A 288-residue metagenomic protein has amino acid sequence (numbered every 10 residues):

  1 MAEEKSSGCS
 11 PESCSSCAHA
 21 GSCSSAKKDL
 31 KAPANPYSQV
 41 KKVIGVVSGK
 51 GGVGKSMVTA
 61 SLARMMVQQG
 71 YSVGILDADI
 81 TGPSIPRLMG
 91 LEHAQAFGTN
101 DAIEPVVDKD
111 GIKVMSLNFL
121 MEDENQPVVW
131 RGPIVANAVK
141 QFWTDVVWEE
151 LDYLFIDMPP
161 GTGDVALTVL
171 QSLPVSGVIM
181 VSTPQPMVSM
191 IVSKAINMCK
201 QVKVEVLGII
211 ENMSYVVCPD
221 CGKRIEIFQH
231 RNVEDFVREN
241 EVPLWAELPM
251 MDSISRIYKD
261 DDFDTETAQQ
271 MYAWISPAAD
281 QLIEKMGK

Functional and structural regions predicted by a protein language model:
A2-P33: Cysteine-cluster motifs in flexible loop/terminal segments that predominantly coordinate metals
Y37, K42-I80, I196: Walker A/P-loop phosphate-binding motif and the immediately C-terminal alpha-helix
V40, G51, D77, I85 (+7 more regions): Residue-level signature of catalytic and energy-coupling elements of molecular machines, predominantly ATP/GTP-dependent
V73, A78-M121, N125, A136: Phosphate-binding loop that captures ATP/GTP phosphates
M115, M158, Q171, G208 (+2 more regions): Glycine-rich phosphate-binding loops of nucleotide-dependent enzymes
M121-V169: Phosphate-binding/switch loop-helix module in NTP-utilizing enzymes
D152-Y153, P159-R256: Conserved catalytic-core segment of NTP-binding enzymes
Y258-M271: C-terminal boundary of histidine-terminating zinc-finger modules
